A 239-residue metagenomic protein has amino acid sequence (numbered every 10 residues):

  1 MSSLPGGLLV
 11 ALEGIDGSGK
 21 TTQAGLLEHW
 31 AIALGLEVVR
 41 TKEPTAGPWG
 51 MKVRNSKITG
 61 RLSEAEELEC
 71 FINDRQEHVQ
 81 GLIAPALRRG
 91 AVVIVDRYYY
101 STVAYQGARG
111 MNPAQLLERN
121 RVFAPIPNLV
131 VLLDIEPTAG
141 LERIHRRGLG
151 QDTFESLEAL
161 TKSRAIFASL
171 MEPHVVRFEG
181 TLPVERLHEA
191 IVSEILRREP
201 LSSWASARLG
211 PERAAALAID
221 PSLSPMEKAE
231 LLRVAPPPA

Functional and structural regions predicted by a protein language model:
M1-L9: Extreme N-terminal, non-catalytic leader segments that precede Walker-type/kinase nucleotide-binding cores
S2-S3, E28, T138-A239: NTP-dependent small-molecule kinase module
L12: Hydrophobic anchor at the beta1->P-loop junction of P-loop NTPases
I15: P-loop (Walker A) phosphate-binding loop of NTP-binding proteins
K20: Conserved lysine of the Walker
Q23: Hydrophobic positions on the alpha1 helix immediately C-terminal to the Walker A/P-loop
L34-V122: ATP-dependent small-molecule kinase phosphotransfer cores that center on conserved nucleotide phosphate-binding segments
R97, T102-A165: A glycine- and Lys/Arg-enriched "phosphate-lid" helix/loop adjacent to the NTP-binding pocket of small-molecule kinases
